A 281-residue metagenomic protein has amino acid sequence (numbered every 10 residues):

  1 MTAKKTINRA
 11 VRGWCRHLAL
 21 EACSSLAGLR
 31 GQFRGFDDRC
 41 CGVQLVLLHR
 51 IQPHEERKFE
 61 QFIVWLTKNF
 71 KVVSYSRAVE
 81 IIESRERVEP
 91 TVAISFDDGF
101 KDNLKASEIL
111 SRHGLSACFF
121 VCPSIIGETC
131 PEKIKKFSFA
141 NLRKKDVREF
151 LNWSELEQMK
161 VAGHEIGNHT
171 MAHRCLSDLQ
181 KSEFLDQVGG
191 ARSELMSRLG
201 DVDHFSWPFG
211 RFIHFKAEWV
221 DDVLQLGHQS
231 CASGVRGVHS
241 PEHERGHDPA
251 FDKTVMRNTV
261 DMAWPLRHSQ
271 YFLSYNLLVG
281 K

Functional and structural regions predicted by a protein language model:
M1-I94, F100-K101, D178-K181, L185-K281: C-terminal active-site subregion of NodB/CE4 polysaccharide deacetylases
V46-H49, E86-V92, S111-I213: Metal-dependent polysaccharide deacetylase catalytic core of the NodB/CE4 family, i.e., the active-site-bearing domain
Q61-N69, I109-G114, A162: A short, Lys/Arg-enriched amphipathic alpha-helix followed by its capping loop at the start of a domain
D98-K105, I109: Short acidic, Gly/Ser-rich segments with clustered Asp/Glu that frequently serve as metal-coordination loops in enzyme
